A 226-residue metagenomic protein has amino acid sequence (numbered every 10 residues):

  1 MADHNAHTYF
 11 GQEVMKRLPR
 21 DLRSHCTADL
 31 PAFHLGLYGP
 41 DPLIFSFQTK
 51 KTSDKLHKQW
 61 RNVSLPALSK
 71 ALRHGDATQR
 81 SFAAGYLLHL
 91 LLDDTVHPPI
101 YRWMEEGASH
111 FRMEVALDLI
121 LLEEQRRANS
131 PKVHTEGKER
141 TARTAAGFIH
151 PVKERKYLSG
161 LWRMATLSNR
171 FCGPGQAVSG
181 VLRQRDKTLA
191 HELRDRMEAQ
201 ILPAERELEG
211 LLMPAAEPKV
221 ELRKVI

Functional and structural regions predicted by a protein language model:
M1-I226: N-terminal leader/auxiliary helical segments
